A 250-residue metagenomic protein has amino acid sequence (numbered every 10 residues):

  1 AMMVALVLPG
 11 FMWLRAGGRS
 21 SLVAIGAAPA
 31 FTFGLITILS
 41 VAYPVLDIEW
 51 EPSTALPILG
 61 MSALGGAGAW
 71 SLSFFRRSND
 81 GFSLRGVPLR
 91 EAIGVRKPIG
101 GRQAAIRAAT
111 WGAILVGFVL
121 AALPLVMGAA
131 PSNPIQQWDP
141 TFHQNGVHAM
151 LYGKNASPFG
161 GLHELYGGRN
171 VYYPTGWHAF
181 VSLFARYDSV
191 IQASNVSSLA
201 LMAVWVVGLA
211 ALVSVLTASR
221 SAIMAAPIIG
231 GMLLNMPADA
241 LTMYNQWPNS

Functional and structural regions predicted by a protein language model:
A1-I106: Membrane-embedded, hydrophobic transmembrane alpha-helices
V23, A27, T110-G112, G208: Core alpha-helical transmembrane segments of integral membrane proteins
F31-L35, I58-S62, G112-F118, P140-T141 (+1 more regions): Mid-membrane cores of alpha-helical transmembrane segments in multi-pass membrane proteins, especially transporters
G100-L125: Internal/C-terminal transmembrane anchor helices
V116-S250: Active-site lumenal/periplasmic loops and adjacent helix-entry segments of GT-C-fold, multi-pass membrane
